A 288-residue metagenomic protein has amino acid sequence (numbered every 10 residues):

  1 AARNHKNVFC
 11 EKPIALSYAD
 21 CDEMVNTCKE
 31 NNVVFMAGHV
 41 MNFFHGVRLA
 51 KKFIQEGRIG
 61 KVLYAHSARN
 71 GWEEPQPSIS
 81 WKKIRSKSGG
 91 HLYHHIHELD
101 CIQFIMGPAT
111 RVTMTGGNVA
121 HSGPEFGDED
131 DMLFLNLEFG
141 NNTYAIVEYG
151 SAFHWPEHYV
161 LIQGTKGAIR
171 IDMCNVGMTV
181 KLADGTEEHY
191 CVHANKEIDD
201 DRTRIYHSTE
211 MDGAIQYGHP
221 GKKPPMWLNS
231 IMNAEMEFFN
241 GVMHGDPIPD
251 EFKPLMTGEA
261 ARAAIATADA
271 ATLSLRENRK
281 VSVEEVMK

Functional and structural regions predicted by a protein language model:
A1-N42, G57: Beta-strand-loop-alpha-helix segment that lines the small-molecule cofactor/substrate pocket of alpha/beta enzymes
K6, V33-V34, K61-L63, N141-T143: Short, well-ordered coil/turn segments that N-cap beta-strands
F9, V34-M36, H66, T113 (+2 more regions): Structural detector of well-ordered beta-strand residues that form the stable sheet scaffold of enzyme domains
M24, A50, A270: Aromatic/hydrophobic pocket-lining residues that form π-stacking "cages" and hydrophobic walls in ligand
V34, M41-G127, N278: Predominantly a Rossmann-like dinucleotide-binding segment in NAD(P)-dependent oxidoreductases
V40, K166-E259, K288: C-terminal glycine/acidic-rich active-site capping loop/insertion
Y93-H94, L99-T186, S230-P247, A268-D269 (+1 more regions): Contiguous beta-strand/loop segments that form the cofactor/metal-binding neighborhood of enzyme cores
K280-K288: Terminal low-complexity tails and localization/encapsulation signals of metabolic enzymes
